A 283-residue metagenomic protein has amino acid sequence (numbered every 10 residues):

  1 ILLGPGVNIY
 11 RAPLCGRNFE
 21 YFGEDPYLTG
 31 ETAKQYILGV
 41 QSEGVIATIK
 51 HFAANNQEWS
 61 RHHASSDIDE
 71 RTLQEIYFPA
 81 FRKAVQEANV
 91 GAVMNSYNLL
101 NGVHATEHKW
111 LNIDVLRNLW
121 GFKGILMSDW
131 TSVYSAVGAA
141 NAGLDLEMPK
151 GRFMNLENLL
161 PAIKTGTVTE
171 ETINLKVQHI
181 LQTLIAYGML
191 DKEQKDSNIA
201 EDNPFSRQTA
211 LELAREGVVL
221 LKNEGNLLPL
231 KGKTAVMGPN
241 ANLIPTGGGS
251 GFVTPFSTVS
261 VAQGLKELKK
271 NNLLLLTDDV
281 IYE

Functional and structural regions predicted by a protein language model:
I1-E283: Glycoside hydrolase catalytic-domain context in secreted enzymes
